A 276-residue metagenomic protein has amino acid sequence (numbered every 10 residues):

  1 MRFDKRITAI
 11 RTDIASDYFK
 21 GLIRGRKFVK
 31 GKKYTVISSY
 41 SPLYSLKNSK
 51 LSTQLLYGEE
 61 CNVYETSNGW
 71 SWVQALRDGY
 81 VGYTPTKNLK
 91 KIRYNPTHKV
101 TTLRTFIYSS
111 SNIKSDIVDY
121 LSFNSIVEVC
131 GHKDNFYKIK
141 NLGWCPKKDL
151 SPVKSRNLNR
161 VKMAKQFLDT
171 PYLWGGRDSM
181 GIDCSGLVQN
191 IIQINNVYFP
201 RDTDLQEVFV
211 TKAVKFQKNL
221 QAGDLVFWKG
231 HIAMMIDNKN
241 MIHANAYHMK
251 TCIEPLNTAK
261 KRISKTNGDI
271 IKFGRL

Functional and structural regions predicted by a protein language model:
M1-K32, T53, Y57-E60, Q74-F106 (+4 more regions): Boundary regions of SH3-family modules and the immediately adjacent low-complexity/disordered segments in eukaryotic
K30-Y44, P96-I107, N190-V208: Short, basic/aromatic beta-hairpin or loop at an interaction surface
V36, V63, V129, F227-W228: A generic structural signal for residues embedded in beta-strands
Y44-K50, I107-I117, V208-Q217: Short alpha-helix capping/helix-loop boundary micro-motifs
L55, L121, V214, N219-L220 (+1 more regions): Short, well-ordered loop/turn sites that connect or cap secondary structure elements
H132, P152, L205, T211-K215 (+1 more regions): Aromatic- and glycine-rich peptidoglycan recognition patches
P171-L220: Catalytic cysteine-centered active-site loop
L225, G230-N240: Catalytic nucleophile-His microenvironment captured as a short glycine-rich beta-strand/loop that brackets
